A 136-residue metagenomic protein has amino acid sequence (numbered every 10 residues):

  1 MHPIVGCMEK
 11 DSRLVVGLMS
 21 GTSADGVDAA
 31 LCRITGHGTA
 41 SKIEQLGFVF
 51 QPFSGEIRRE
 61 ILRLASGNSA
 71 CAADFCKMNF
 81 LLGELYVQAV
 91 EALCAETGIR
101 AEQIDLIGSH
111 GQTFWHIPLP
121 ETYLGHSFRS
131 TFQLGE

Functional and structural regions predicted by a protein language model:
M1-E136: Short acidic/glycine-rich loops and adjacent helix/strand connectors that line catalytic pockets where negatively
